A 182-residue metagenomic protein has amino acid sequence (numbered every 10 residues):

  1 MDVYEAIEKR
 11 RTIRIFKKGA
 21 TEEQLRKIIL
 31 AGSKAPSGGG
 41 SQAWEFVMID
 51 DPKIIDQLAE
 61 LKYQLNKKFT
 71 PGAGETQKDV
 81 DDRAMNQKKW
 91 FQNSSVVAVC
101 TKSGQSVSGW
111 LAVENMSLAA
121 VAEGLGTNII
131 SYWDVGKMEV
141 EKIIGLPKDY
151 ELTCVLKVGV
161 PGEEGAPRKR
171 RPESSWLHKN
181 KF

Functional and structural regions predicted by a protein language model:
M1-F182: Acidic, surface-exposed loops and disordered segments
